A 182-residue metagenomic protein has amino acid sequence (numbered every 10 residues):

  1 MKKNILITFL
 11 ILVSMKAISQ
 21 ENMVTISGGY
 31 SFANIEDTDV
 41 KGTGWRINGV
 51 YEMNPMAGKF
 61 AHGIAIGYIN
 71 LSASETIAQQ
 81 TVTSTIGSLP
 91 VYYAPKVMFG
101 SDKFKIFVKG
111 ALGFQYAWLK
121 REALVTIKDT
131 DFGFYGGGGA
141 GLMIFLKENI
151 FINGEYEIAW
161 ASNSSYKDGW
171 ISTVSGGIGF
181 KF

Functional and structural regions predicted by a protein language model:
M1-N4, Q20: Positively charged n-region of N-terminal signal peptides that target proteins for export
N4-V13: Sec-dependent N-terminal signal peptides
M15-S19: Sec/Tat signal peptide C-region and signal peptidase I cleavage site
M23, Y30-K41, H62, G67-L89 (+2 more regions): Flexible, solvent-exposed loop segments that connect beta-strands
W45-E122, I144-I150, G179-F182: Gram-negative (and chloroplast) outer-membrane scaffold detector with strong preference for beta-barrel transmembrane
V91-Y93, A111-F114, F132-L142, Y156-I158: Hydrophobic alpha-helical segments of small multi-pass membrane proteins
A123-I152: Short, positively charged, low-complexity/disordered linker segments
F145-F182: Hydrophobic secondary-structure block in the mid-to-C-terminal portion of proteins
